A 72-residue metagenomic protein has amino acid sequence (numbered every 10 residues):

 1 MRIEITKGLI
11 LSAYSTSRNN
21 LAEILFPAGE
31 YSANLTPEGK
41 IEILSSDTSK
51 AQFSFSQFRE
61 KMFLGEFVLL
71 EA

Functional and structural regions predicted by a protein language model:
M1-A33: N-terminal acidic leader/helix
I3-T6, I43-L44, F67: Short beta-strand element of the conserved SAM-dependent methyltransferase core
A13-S15, I43, F53, F63: Short acidic, gly/pro-rich beta-turn/loop elements at beta-sheet edges and active-site/ligand-binding grooves
N20-Q57: Acidic, low-complexity, intrinsically disordered interaction modules
K50-A72: Intrinsically disordered, low-complexity, charged/polar segments
